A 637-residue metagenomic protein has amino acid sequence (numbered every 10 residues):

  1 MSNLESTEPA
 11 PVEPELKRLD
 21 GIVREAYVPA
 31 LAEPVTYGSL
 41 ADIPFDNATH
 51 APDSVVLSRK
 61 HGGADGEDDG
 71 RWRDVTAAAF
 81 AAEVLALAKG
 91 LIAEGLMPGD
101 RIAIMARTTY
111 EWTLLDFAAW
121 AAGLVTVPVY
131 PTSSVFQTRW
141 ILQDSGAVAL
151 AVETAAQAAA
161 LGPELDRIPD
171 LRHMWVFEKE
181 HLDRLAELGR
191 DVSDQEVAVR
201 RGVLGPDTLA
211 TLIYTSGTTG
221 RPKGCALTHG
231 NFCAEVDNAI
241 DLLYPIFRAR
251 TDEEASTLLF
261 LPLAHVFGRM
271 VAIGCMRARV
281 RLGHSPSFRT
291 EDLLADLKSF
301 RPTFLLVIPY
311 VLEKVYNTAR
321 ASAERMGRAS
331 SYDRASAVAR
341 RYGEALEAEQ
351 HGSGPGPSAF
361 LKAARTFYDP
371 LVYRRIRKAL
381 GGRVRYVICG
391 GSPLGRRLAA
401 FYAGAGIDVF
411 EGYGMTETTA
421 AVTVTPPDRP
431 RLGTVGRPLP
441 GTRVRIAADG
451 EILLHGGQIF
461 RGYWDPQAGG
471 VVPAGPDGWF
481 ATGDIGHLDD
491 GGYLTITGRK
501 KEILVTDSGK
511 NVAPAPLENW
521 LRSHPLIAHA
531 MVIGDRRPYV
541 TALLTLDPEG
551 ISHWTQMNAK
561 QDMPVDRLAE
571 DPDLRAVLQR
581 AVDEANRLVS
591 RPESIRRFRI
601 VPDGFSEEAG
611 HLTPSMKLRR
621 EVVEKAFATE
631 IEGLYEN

Functional and structural regions predicted by a protein language model:
M1-P9, A93-E94, A121-L188, V577 (+1 more regions): Structural core segment of the AMP-binding/adenylate-forming
A32, T36, D53-T109, T113-F117 (+2 more regions): Conserved AMP-binding/adenylate-forming core of the ANL superfamily
V55, V176, R190-Y214, R221 (+1 more regions): Conserved pre-ATP/AMP-binding loop-to-beta segment of ANL
H61-D69, A156-P206, A319-R375: ANL superfamily adenylate-forming
D74-A78, A210-D237: Conserved AMP-binding A3 loop
D100, D116, S133-E164, E235-L258 (+3 more regions): Conserved ATP-dependent adenylate/AMP-binding module captured primarily in the ANL superfamily
C233-S256, L263-Y373, R383: Conserved AMP-binding/adenylation subdomain of ANL enzymes
P438-A447, E451-T506: Conserved ATP-binding/catalytic segment of the ANL
